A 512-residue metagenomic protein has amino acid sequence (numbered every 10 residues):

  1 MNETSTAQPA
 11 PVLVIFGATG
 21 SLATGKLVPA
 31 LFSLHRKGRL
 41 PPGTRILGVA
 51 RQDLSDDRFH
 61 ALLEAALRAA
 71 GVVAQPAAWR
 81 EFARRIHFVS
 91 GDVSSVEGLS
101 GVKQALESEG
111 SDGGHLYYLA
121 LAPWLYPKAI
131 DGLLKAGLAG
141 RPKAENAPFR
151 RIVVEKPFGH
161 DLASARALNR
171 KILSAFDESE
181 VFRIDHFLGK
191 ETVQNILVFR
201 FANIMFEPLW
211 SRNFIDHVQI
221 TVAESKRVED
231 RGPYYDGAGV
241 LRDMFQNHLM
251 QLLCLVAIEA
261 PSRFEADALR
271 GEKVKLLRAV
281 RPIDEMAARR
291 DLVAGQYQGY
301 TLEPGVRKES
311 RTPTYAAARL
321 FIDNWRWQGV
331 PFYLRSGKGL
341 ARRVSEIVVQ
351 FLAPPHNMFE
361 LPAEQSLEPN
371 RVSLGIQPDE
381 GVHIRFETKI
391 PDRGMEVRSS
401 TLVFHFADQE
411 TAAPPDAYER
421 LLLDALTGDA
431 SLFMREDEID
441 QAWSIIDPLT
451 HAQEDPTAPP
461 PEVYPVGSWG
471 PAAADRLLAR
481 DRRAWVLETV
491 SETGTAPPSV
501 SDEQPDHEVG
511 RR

Functional and structural regions predicted by a protein language model:
M1-V154, F158-R512: Secretory/organelle targeting and membrane-embedding segments
